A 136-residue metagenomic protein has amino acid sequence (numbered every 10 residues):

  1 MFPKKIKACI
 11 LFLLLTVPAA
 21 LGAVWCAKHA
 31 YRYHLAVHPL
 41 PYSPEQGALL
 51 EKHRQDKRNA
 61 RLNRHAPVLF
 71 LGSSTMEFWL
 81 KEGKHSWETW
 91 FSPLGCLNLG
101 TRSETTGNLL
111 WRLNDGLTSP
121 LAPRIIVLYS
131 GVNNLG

Functional and structural regions predicted by a protein language model:
M1-L71, T75-T89: N-terminal secretory targeting modules
L35-P44, K84, C96-T106, G136: Acidic/histidine-rich helix-loop elements that form or flank divalent-metal/phosphate-binding sites at the catalytic
K57-A66, L94-G107: Short charge-dense sequence patches
P67-F70, G95-G100, R124-S130: Structural recognition of the beta-strand scaffold that forms the well-ordered cores of secreted hydrolase catalytic
E77-S92, G107-G136: Oxyanion-hole/transition-state-stabilizing segment in secreted/luminal serine hydrolases and related acyltransferases
